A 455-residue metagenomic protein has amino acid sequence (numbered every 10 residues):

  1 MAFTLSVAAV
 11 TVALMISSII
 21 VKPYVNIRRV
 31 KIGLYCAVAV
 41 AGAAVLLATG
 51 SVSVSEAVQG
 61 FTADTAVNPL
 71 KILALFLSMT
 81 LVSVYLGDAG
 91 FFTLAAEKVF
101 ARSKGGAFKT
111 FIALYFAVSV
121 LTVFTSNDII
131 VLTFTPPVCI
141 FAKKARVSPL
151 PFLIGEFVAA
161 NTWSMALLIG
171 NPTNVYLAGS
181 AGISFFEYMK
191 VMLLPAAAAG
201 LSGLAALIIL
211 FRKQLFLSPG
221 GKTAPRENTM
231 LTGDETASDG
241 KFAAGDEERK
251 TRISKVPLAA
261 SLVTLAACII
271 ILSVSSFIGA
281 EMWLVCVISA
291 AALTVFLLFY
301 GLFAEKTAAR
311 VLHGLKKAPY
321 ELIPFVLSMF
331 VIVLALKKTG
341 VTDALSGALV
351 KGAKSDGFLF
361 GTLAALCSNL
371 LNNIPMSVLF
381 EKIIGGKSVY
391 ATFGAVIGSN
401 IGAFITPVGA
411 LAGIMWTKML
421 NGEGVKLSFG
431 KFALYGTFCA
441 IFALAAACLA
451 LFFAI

Functional and structural regions predicted by a protein language model:
M1-V84, L194-G200, L204, I208-K338 (+2 more regions): Hydrophobic transmembrane alpha-helices of multi-pass small-molecule transporters
M15-V21, A117-S126, F157-I169, T362-M376 (+1 more regions): Transmembrane alpha-helix interface/packing and boundary motifs in multi-pass membrane proteins, characterized by
Y24, V52, A89, T93 (+19 more regions): Membrane-interface elements of multi-pass transporters and channels
R29-V40, E97-A101, A107-F108, A113 (+2 more regions): Cytoplasmic-side transmembrane-helix entry/capping segments in multi-pass membrane proteins
V58-V147, E321-S388: Membrane-embedded alpha-helical segments and adjacent helix-loop junctions characteristic of multi-pass solute
I129-F141, L153, L167-A181, A344-G347 (+3 more regions): Re-entrant/interfacial helical elements at transmembrane boundaries that shape and gate the permeation pathway
K144-E227, R249-I253, A259, T392 (+1 more regions): Membrane-core helix-loop-helix motifs of multi-pass transport proteins
